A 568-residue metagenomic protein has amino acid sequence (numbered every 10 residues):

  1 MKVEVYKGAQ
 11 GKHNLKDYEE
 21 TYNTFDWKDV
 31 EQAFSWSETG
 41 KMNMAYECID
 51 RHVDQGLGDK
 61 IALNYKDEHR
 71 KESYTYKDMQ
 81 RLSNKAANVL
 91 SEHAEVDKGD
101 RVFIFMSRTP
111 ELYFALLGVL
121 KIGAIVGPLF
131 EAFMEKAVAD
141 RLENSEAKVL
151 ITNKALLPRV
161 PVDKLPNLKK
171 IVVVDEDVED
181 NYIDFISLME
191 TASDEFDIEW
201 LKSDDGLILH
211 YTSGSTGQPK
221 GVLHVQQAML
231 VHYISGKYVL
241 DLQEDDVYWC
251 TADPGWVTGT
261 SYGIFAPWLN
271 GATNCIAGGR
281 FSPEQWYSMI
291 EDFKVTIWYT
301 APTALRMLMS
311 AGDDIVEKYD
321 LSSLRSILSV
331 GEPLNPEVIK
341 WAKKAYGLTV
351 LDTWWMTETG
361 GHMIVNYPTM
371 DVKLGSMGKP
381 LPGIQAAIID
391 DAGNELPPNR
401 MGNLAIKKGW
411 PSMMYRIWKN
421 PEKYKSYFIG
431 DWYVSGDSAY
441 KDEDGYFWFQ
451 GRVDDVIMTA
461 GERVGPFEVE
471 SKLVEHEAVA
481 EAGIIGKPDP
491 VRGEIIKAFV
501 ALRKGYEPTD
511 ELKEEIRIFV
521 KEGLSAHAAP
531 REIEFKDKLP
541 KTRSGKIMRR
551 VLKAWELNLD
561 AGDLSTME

Functional and structural regions predicted by a protein language model:
K2-Y6, Q10, L117, K121-S187 (+1 more regions): Structural core segment of the AMP-binding/adenylate-forming
A45, D59-L117, M134-A139, D184-E190 (+1 more regions): Conserved AMP-binding/adenylate-forming core of the ANL superfamily
D59-I61, V173-E176, M189-Y211, Q218 (+2 more regions): Conserved pre-ATP/AMP-binding loop-to-beta segment of ANL
S73-K77, E199, L207-V231: Conserved AMP-binding A3 loop
K136-E143, K148-K154, E291, W298 (+6 more regions): AMP-binding/adenylate-forming catalytic core of the ANL superfamily
L230-V247, P254-I297, S310-A311: Conserved AMP-binding/adenylation subdomain of ANL enzymes
L269-A272, V295-T300, M309-V372, Q385 (+1 more regions): Gly/Ser/Thr-rich phosphate-binding loop
P380-G383, N394-S426, E462-V464: Conserved ATP/PPi-binding loop(s) of AMP-dependent carboxylate-activating enzymes
